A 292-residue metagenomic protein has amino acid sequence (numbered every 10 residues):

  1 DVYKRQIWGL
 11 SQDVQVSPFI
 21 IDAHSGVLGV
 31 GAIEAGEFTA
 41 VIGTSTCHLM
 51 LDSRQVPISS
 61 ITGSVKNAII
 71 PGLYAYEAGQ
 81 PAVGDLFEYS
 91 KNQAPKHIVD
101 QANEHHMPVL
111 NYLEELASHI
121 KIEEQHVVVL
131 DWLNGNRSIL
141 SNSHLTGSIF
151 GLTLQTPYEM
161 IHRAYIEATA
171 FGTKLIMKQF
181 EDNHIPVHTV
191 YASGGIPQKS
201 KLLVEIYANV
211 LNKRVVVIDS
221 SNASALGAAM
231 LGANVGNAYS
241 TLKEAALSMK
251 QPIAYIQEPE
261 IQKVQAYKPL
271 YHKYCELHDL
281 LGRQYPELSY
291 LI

Functional and structural regions predicted by a protein language model:
D1: Extracellular and organelle-lumenal recognition/adhesion modules and their flexible linkers in secreted
K4-Y191, G195-I292: Active-site core segments that coordinate phosphate-bearing ligands/cofactors across diverse enzyme families
